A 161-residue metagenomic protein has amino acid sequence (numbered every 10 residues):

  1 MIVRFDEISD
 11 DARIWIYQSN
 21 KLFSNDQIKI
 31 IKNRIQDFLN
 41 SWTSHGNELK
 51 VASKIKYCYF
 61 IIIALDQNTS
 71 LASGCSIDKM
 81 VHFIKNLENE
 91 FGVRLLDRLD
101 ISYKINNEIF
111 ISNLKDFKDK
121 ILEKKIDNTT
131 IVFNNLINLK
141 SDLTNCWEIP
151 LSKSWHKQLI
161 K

Functional and structural regions predicted by a protein language model:
M1-R4, K161: Short, Lys/Arg-enriched, disordered terminal segments
V3, D10-K56: Long, hydrophobic N-terminal alpha-helical segment
I14-Q18, F60-A64, D100-S102: Ordered hydrophobic segments in well-structured contexts
L22, T69-L71, K104: Short histidine/acidic/glycine/proline-rich micro-motifs that form metal- and phosphate-coordinating active-site loops
E48-I62, D66-L71: Short, intrinsically disordered low-complexity segments
K50-A52, E90-D100: Short, flexible active-site-proximal loops enriched in glycine and acidic residues
D66-L95: Helix-adjacent hinge/juxtasegments
L96-K161: Terminal interaction module
